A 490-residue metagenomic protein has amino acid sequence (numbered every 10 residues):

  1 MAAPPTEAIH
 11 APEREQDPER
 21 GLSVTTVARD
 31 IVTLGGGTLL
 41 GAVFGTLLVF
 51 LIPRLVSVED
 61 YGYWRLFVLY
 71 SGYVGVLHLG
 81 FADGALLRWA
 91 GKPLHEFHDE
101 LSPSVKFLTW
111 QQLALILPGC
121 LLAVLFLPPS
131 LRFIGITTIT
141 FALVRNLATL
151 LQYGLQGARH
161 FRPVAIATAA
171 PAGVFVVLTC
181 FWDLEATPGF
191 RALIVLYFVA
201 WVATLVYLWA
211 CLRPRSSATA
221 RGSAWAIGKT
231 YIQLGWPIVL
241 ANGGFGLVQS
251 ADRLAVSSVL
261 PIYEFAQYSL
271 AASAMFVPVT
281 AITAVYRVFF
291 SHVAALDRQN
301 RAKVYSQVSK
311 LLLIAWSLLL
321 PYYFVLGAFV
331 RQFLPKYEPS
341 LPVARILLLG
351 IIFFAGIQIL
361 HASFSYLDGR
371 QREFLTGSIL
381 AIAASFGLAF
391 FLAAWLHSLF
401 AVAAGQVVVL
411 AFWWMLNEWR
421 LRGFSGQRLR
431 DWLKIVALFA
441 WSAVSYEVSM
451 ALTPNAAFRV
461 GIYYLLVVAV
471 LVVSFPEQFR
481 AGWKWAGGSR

Functional and structural regions predicted by a protein language model:
A2-G21, E447-R490: Membrane-proximal transmembrane or re-entrant/amphipathic helices at the cytosolic face
A2-H10, L79, D83, P103-R132 (+5 more regions): Alpha-helical transmembrane segments of multi-pass membrane transport and lipid-handling proteins
A3-E7, A11-P12, L22-G80, C120 (+6 more regions): Signature of the first transmembrane helix
A28-A42, L66-V124, P129, F133 (+3 more regions): Membrane-water interface segments that mark the loop-to-transmembrane alpha-helix transition
R29-G45, P171, L193-R215, G222-S291 (+2 more regions): Transmembrane helical elements of multi-pass membrane transporters/channels
G45, F50, H78-H95, A271 (+3 more regions): Helix-loop junctions and terminal segments of transmembrane helices in multi-pass membrane transport/translocation
I136, A165-S216, I379-G387, H397-R420 (+1 more regions): Hydrophobic alpha-helical transmembrane segments
V144-I166, L349-L380, L421-F424: Membrane-interface junctions at transmembrane-helix termini in multi-pass inner-membrane proteins
